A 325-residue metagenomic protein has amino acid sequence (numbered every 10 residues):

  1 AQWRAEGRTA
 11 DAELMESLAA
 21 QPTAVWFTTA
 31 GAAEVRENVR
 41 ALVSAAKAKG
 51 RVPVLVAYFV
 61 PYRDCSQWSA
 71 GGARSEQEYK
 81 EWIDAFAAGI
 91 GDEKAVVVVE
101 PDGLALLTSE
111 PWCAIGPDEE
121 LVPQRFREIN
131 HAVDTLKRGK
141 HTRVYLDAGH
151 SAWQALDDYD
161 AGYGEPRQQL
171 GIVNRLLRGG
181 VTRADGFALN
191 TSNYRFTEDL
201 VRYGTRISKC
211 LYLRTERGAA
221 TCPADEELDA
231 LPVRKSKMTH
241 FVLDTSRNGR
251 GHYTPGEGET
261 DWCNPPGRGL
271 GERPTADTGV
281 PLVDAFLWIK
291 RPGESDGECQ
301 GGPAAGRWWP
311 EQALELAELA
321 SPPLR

Functional and structural regions predicted by a protein language model:
A1-G89, R291-P323: N-terminal carbohydrate-binding/catalytic regions of secreted carbohydrate-active enzymes
Q2-L14, Q154-P310: Surface-exposed substrate-engagement region within the catalytic domains of secreted or surface-exposed extracellular
E16-V25, G31-A33, H141-W153, Y159-Q169: Solvent-exposed, charged interface segments at domain starts and junctions
S17-Q21, Y62-D64, T108-P111, R250-T254: Generic detector of short, locally flexible boundary/turn motifs and exposed helical patches
A24-T28, V52-A57, K94-E100, A105 (+5 more regions): Structural recognition of the beta-strand scaffold that forms the well-ordered cores of secreted hydrolase catalytic
V25-A32, Q67-E76, A114-P123, A148-Q154 (+1 more regions): Second-shell loop/turn segments in exported
G31-E34, S66, A73-S75, W112 (+5 more regions): Generic low-polarity alpha-helical segments
A41-V144, D158-R183: Substrate-binding cleft of extracellular glycoside hydrolase catalytic domains
